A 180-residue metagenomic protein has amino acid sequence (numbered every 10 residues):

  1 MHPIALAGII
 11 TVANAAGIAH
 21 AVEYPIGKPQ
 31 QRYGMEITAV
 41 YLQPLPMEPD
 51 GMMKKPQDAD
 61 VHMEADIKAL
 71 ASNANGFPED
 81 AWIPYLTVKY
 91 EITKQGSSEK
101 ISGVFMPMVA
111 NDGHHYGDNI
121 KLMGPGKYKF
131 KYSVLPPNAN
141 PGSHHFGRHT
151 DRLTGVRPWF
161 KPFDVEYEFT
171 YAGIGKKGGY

Functional and structural regions predicted by a protein language model:
N14-A21: Sec/Tat signal peptide C-region and signal peptidase I cleavage site
A21-Q57: Short, compositionally biased P/S/T/A/G/V-rich stretches that sit at domain boundaries
Q57-A59, F77-V88: Short coil-to-beta strand junction motifs in C2/discoidin
H62-A81: Short amphipathic, basic-aromatic surface patches that mediate peripheral association with negatively charged
I101-A110: Solvent-exposed serine/threonine-rich low-complexity stretches and specific carbohydrate-binding patches
A110-G117: Aromatic sugar-binding surface patches on proteins that engage polysaccharides or sugar-phosphate polymers
H114, L122-Y128: Short tyrosine-centred short linear motifs in exposed loops/low-complexity segments
L135-F146: Short acidic/polar inter-strand loop motif in beta-rich domains
